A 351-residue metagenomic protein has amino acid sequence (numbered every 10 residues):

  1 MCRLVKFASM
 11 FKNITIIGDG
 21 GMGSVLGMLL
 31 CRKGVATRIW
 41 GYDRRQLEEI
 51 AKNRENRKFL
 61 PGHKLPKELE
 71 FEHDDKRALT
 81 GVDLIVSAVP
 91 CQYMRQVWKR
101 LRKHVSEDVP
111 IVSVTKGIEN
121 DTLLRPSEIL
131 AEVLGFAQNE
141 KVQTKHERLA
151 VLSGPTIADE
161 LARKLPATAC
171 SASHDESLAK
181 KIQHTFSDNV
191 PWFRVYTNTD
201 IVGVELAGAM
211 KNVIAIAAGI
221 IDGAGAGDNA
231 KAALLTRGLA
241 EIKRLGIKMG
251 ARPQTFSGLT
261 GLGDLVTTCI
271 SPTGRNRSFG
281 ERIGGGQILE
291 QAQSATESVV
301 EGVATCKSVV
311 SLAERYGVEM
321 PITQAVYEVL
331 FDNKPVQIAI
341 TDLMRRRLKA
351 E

Functional and structural regions predicted by a protein language model:
V5-A8, E140-V142: Acidic, Ala/Val/Gly-enriched low-complexity intrinsically disordered segments
M10-H63, E70-H73, R100: NAD(P)+-binding Rossmann beta1-loop-alpha1 motif at the extreme N-terminus of oxidoreductases
L65, F71, D75-T80, L84-P166 (+1 more regions): Rossmann-like NAD(P)(H) cofactor-binding subdomain of soluble oxidoreductases
T80-G81, M210, L262: Alpha-helix C-terminal capping/helix-to-coil transition sites in glycosyltransferase folds
Y93, H104, I129, F136 (+3 more regions): Internal alpha-helical scaffold of NAD(P)-dependent oxidoreductase catalytic cores
A218-D222, I247-S257, G261-E351: NAD(P)-dependent Rossmann-like dehydrogenase/reductase catalytic/cofactor-binding core
